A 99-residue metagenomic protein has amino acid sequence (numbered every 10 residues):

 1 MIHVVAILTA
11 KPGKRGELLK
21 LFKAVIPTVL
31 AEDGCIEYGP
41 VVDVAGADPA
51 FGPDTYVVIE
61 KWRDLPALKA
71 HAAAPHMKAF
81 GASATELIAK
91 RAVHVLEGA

Functional and structural regions predicted by a protein language model:
M1-I2, A99: Absolute protein N-terminus
I2-L8, G39-A72: Short, well-ordered beta-strand segments in beta-rich or mixed alpha/beta enzyme and ligand-binding folds
A10-G16: Short, surface-exposed ligand-recognition loops at beta-strand->loop->(often short) alpha-helix junctions that present
E17-L21: Short amphipathic alpha-helical coupling segments at ligand-binding clamshell hinges and other catalytic/signaling
A24-I36, K61-H94: An amphipathic, aromatic/His-enriched active-site/gating alpha helix that lines ligand/cofactor pockets
G39-D54, A79-A99: Glycine-rich beta-strand-turn "strand-cap" elements at beta-sheet edges
